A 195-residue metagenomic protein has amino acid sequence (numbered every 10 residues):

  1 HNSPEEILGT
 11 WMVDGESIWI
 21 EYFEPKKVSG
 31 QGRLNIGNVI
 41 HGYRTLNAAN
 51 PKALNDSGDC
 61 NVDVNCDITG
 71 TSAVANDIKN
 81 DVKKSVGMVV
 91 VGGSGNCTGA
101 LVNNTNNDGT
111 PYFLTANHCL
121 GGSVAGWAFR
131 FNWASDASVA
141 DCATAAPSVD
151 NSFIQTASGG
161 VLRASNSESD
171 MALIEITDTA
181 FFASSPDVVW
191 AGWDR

Functional and structural regions predicted by a protein language model:
H1-T10: Contiguous, structured surface segment used for ligand recognition
M12-R195: Serine endopeptidase catalytic core focused on the charge-relay Asp
